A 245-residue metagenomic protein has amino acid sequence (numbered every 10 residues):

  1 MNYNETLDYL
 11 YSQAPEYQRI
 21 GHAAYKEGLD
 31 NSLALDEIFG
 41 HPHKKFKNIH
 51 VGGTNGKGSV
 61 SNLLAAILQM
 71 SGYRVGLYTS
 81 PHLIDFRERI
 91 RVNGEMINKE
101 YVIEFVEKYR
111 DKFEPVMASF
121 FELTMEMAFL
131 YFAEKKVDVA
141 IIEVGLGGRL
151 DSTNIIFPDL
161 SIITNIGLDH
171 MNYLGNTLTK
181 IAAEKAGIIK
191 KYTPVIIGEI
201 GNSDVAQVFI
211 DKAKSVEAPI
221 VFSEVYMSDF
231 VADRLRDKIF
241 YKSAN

Functional and structural regions predicted by a protein language model:
M1-G52, V60-N62, A66-S71: Short functional linear segments
N4-D8, S12, E37, G72 (+4 more regions): Replace "anionic and nucleotidyl ligands
H22-L29, A34-K45, M70-I156, N172-L174 (+1 more regions): ATP-dependent carboxylate-amine ligase catalytic core
N48-H50, V75-L77, I155, S161 (+2 more regions): Conserved beta-strand scaffold positions in the cores of enzyme catalytic domains, especially in NTP/NDP-utilizing
G53, F121, I197-E199: Glycine- and other small-residue-rich loops at beta-strand/loop junctions that grip anionic moieties
K57: Catalytic cores of secreted/periplasmic lytic hydrolases that degrade extracellular macromolecules
L64, A128, F209: Aromatic/hydrophobic pocket-lining residues that form π-stacking "cages" and hydrophobic walls in ligand
K136-E143, L160-N245: Acidic, Mg2+-coordinating active-site environments of NTP-dependent enzymes
